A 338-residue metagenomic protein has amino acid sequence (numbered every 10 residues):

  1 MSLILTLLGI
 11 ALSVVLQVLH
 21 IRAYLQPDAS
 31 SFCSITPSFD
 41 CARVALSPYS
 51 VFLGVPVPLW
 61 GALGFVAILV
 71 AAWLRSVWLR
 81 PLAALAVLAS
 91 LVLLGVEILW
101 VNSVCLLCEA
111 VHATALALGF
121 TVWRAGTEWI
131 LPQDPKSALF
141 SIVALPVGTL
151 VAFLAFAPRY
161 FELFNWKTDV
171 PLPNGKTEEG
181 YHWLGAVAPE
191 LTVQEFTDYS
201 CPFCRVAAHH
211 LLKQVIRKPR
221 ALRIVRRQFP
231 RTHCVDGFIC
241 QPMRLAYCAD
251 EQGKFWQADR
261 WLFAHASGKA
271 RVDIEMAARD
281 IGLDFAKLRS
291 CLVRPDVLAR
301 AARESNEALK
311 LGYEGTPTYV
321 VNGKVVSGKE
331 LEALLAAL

Functional and structural regions predicted by a protein language model:
M1-T168: Membrane-interfacial helix-loop segments of redox and metal-homeostasis proteins, especially TM-loop-TM junctions
L8, P189, Q194-R279, R289 (+1 more regions): Structural alpha/beta surface segment adjacent to cysteine/selenocysteine redox centers across thiol/disulfide enzymes
Q17, W123-G126, Q252, H265 (+1 more regions): Phosphate/oxyanion-binding loops and surfaces in catalytic or ligand/nucleic-acid-binding neighborhoods
L82-A89, P173-Y181: Short, motif-level signal for alpha-helix interfacial/capping segments enriched in acidic residues and aromatics/proline
L99, P202, V325: A short, conserved beta-strand element in the Rossmann-like catalytic core that flanks the donor/metal-binding loop
N174-L191, I216: A short beta-strand-turn-helix
A186, E195, G328: Conserved strand-loop elements at the edges of beta-sheets that form or border functional pockets
A208-V215, M276-L338: C-terminal cap of thioredoxin/glutaredoxin-like
